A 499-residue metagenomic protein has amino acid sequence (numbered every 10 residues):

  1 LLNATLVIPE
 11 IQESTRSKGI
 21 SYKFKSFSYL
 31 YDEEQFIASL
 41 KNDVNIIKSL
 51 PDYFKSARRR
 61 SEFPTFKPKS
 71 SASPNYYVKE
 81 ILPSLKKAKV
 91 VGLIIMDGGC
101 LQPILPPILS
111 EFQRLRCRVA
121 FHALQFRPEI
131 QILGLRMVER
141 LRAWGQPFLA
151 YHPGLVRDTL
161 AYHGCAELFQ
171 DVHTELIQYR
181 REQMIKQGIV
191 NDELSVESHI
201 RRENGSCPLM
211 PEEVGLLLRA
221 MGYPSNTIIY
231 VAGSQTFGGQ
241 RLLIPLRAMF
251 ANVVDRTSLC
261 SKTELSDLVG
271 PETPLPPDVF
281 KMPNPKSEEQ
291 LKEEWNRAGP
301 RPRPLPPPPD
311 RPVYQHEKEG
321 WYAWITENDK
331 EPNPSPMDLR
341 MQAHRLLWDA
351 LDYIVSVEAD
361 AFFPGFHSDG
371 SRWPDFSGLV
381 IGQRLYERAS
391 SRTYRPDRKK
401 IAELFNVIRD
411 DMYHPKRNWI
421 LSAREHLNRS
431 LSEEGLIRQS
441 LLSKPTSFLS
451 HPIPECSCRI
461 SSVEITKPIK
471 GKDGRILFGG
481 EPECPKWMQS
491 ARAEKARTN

Functional and structural regions predicted by a protein language model:
L1, L6, Q12-E13, L347-K399: A donor-sugar binding/catalytic signature common to diverse glycosyltransferases and related nucleotide-sugar
L1-P208, L218-R247, K262-T263, P271-P274 (+3 more regions): Secretory-pathway glycan-assembly enzymes, especially type II membrane glycosyltransferases that use nucleotide-sugar
Y31, N252-L268, S390-A402: A generic structural motif
E80, R136, E213, G238-R241 (+5 more regions): Acidic, Ser/Thr-rich intrinsically disordered and amphipathic helical segments
F126-L135, E212, P336-D338, A343-L346: Short linear interaction motifs
G134-V138, V214-L218, W348-D352, H367: Eukaryotic intrinsically disordered and solvent-exposed regulatory patches
H152, A232, R256, P364-F366: Generic beta-strand/beta-sheet core signal
R202, R256-P271, P277-F362: Donor nucleotide-activated moiety binding/catalytic core segment of transferases that use nucleotide-activated donors
